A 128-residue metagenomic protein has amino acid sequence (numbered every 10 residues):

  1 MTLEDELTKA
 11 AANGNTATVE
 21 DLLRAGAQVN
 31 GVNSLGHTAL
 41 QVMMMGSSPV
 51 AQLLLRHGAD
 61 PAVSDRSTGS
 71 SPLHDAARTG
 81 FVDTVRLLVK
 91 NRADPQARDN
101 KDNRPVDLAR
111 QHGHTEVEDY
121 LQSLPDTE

Functional and structural regions predicted by a protein language model:
M1-A25, N30, S34-H37, Q52 (+1 more regions): Intrinsically disordered, low-complexity regulatory segments in ankyrin-centric signaling systems
M1-K9, N91, R110-E128: Ankyrin-repeat-protein effector appendages
L3, G36, T68-G69, D102: Start-of-repeat signature of ankyrin repeats
K9-N15, V42-S47, D75-F81, L108-H114: Ankyrin repeat A-helix N-terminal signature
T18, P49-V50, D83-T84, E116-V117: Conserved ankyrin/ankyrin-like repeat signature
E20-Q28, Q52-D60, R86-D94, Q122-D126: Ankyrin repeat domain, specifically the short helix-to-loop turn at the C-terminus of the second helix of each repeat
V29-V32, P61-D65, P95-R98: Ankyrin repeat boundary signal
L40-S70: Alpha-helical adaptor scaffolds
